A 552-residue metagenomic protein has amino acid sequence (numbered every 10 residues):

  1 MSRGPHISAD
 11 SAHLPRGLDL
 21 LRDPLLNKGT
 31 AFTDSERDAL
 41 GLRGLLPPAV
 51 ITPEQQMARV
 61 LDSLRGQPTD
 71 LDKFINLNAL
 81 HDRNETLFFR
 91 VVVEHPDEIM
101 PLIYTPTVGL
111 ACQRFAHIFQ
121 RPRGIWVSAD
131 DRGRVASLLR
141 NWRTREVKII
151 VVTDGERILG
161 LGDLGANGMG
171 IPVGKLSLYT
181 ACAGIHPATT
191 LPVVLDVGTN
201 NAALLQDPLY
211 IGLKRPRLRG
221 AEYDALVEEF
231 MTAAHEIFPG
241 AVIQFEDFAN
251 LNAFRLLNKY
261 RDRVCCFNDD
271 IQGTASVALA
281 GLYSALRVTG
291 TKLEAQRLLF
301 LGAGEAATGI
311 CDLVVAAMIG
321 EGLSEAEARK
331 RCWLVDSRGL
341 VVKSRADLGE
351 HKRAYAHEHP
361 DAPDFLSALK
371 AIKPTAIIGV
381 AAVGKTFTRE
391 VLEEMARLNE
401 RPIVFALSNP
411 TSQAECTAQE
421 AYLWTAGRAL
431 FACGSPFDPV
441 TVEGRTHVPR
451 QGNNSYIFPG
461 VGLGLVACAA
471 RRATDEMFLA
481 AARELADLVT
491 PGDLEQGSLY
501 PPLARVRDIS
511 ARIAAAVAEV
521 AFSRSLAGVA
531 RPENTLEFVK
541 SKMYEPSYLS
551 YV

Functional and structural regions predicted by a protein language model:
S2-C266, V520, A527, P546-V552: N-terminal ligand-binding/catalytic initiation module
L26-N27, D269-G273, L286-T289, P402 (+2 more regions): Adenosine-phosphate binding glycine-rich loop
D38, L42-L45, G66, H117-Q120 (+18 more regions): Generic secondary-structure signature for well-ordered alpha-helical cores
L138-L139, G160-I171, A202-L209, A253-K259 (+7 more regions): Short acidic, glycine/serine/threonine-rich loops at helix termini
N250, V341-K343, H359-A362, V380-G384 (+2 more regions): N-terminal Rossmann-like NAD(P) cofactor-binding subdomain of oxidoreductases, focused on the glycine-rich
R263, N268-G379, G528: Glycine-rich phosphate/diphosphate-binding loop of Rossmann-like nucleotide-binding domains
D364-K373, A382-V404: Rossmann-fold NAD(P) dinucleotide-binding segment
